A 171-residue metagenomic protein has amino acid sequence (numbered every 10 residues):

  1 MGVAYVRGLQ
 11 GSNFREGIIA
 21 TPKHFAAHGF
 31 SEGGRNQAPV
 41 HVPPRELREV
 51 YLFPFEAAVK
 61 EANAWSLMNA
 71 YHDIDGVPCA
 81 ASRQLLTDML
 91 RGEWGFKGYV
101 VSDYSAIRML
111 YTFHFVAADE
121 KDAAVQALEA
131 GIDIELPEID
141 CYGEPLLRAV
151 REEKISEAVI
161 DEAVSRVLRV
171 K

Functional and structural regions predicted by a protein language model:
M1-K171: Glycoside hydrolase catalytic-domain context in secreted enzymes
